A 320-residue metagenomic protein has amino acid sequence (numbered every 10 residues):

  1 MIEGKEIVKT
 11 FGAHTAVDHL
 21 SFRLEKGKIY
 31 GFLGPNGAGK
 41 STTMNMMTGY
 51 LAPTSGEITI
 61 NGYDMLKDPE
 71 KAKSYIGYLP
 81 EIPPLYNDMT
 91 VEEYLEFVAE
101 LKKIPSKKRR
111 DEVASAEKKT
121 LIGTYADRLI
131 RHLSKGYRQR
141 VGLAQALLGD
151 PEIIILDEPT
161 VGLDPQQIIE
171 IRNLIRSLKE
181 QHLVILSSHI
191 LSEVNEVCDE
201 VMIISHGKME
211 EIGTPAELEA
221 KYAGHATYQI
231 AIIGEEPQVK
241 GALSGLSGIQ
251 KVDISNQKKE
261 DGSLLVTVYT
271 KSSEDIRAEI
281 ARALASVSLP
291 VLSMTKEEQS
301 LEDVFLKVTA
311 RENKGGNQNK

Functional and structural regions predicted by a protein language model:
I2-G4, K9-E211: ABC transporter nucleotide-binding domains
K5, A231, S255, T295-E297: Solvent-exposed beta-strand sheet faces enriched in polar/charged residues
K26, T124, I232-G234, T270-S272 (+1 more regions): Non-catalytic surface loops within mature trypsin-like serine protease
K118, E180, G245, A285-S286: The C-terminal cap of the DNA-recognition helix in HTH/winged-HTH DNA-binding domains, marking the helix-to-coil
L121, Q250-S255, P290-T295: A short linear hydrophobic-aromatic micro-motif
N173-L186, I190-K271: ABC transporter nucleotide-binding domain
Y269-K320: C-terminal coupling/interaction segments
